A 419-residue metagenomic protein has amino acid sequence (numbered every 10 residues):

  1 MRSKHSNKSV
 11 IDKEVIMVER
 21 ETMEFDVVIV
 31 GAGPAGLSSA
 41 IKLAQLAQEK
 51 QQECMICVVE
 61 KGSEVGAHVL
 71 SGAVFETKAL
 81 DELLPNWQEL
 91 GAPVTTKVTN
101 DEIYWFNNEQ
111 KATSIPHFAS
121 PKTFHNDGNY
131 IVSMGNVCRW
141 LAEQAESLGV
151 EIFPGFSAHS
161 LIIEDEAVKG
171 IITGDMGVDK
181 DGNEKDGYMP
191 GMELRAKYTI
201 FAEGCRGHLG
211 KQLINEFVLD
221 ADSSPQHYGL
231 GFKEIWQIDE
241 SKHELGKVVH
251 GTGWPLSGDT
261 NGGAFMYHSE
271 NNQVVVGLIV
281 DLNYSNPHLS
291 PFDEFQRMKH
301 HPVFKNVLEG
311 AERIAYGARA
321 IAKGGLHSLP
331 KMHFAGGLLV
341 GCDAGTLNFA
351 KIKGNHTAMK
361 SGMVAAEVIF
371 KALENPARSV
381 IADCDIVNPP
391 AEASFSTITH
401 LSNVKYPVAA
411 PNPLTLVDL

Functional and structural regions predicted by a protein language model:
N7-E24, D181-G191: A short, basic/flexible loop-to-alpha-helix module at the beginning of a structural domain
V27-C57: N-terminal Rossmann-like FAD-binding beta1-loop-alpha1 element of flavoenzymes
E53, C57, K61-Q110: N-terminal FAD cofactor-binding segment of flavoenzymes
L84-D101, G155, D220-Y228, R378-I381: A short alpha-helix-loop-beta-strand transition element characteristic of N-terminal alpha/beta dinucleotide-binding
G135, R139-W140, Q144-N306, V364: Predominantly flavin-linked oxidoreductase catalytic cores and closely associated redox partners
N306-H327, E392-A393: Flavin (FAD/FMN) cofactor-binding core of flavoprotein oxidoreductases
A318-F349: FAD-binding beta-loop-beta segment adjacent to the flavin cofactor pocket
G345-K351, M363, E367-L416: Active-site-proximal substrate-binding core of FAD-dependent oxidoreductases
